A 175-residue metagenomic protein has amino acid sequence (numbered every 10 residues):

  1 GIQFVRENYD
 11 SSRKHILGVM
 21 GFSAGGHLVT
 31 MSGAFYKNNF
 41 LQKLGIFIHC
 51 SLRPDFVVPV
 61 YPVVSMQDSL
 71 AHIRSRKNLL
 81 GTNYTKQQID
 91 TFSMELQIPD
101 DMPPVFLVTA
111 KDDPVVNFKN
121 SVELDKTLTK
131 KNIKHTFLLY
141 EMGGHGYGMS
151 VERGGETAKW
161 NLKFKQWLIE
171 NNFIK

Functional and structural regions predicted by a protein language model:
G1, A24-L28, M94, N120 (+3 more regions): Stable alpha-helical elements in mature extracytoplasmic
G1-A71, I89: Primarily recognizes the serine-hydrolase "nucleophile elbow" in alpha/beta-hydrolase and SGNH/GDSL folds
L17, V105, H135: Hydrophobic anchor at the start of a short beta-strand that flanks the dinucleotide cofactor-binding loop
I48, L96-Q97, T129: A general structural signal for stabilizing positions within well-ordered secondary structure
P62-Q97, P103: Mobile cap/lid helix-loop segments that gate and shape the active-site cleft of serine hydrolases
M66, D112-V116: Acidic catalytic loop of the alpha/beta-hydrolase fold
D101, F106-T109, D113: Short beta-strand/loop motif that positions the catalytic acidic residue of the alpha/beta-hydrolase fold
V108, F118-K175: C-terminal catalytic histidine-bearing segment of alpha/beta-hydrolase fold enzymes
